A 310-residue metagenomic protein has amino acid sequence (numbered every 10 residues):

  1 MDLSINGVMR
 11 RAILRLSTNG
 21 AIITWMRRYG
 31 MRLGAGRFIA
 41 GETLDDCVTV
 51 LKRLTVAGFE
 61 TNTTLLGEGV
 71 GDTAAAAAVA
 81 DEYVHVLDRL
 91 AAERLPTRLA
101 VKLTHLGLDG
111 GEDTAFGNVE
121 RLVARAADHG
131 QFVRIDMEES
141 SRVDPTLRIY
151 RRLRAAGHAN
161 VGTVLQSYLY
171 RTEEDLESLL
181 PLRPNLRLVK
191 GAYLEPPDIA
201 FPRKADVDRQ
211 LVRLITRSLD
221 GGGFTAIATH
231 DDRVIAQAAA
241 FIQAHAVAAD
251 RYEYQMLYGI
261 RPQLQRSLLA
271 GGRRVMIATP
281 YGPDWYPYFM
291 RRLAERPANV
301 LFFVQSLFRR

Functional and structural regions predicted by a protein language model:
M1-R310: Positively charged, amphipathic and often flexible ligand-engagement surfaces
